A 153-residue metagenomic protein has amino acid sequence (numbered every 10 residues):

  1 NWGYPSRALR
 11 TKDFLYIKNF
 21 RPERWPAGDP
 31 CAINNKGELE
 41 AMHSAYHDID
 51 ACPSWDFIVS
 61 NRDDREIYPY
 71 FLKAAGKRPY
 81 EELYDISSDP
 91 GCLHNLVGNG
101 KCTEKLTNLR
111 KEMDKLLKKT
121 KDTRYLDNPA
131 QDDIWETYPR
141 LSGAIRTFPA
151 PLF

Functional and structural regions predicted by a protein language model:
N1-E82: C-terminal cap/loop subdomain of S1 sulfatases and analogous C-terminal strand-loop tails that border
V59-E81, I86-F153: Long, internal low-complexity/basic segments
